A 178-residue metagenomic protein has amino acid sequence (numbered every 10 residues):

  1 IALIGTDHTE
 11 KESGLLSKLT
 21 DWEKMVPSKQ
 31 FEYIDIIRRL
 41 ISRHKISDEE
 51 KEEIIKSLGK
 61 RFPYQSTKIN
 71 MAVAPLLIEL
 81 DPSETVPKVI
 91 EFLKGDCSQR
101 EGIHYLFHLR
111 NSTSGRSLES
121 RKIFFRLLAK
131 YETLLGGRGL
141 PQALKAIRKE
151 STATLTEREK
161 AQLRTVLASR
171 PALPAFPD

Functional and structural regions predicted by a protein language model:
I1-D178: Long, ordered, helix-rich scaffold segments
